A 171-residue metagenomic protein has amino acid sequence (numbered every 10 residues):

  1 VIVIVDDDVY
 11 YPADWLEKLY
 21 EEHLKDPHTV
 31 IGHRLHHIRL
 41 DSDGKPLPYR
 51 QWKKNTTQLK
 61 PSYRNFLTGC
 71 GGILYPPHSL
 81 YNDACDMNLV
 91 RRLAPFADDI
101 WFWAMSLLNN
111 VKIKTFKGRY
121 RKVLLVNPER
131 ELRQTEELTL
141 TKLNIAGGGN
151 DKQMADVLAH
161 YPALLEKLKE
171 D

Functional and structural regions predicted by a protein language model:
V1, P27, V111: Short coil/turn segments at beta-strand junctions that form active-site/ligand-binding loops
V1-Y10: Short beta-strand-to-loop acidic/aromatic patch adjacent to the donor-nucleotide binding site
V3, H28-V30, K54-L59, D98-W101 (+2 more regions): Glycine-rich loops and low-complexity Gly/Arg-rich segments that provide flexible linkers or classic glycine-based
I4, V30-H33, L74, I113-K117: A structural signal for short, well-ordered beta-strand segments and their strand-loop junctions that often border
D6, C70, R92-L93: Short, flexible active-site loop motifs that bind/organize anionic cofactors or intermediates
Y10-N88: Conserved catalytic core of nucleotide-sugar-dependent glycosyltransferases
L89-D171: C-terminal catalytic/acceptor-binding lobe
